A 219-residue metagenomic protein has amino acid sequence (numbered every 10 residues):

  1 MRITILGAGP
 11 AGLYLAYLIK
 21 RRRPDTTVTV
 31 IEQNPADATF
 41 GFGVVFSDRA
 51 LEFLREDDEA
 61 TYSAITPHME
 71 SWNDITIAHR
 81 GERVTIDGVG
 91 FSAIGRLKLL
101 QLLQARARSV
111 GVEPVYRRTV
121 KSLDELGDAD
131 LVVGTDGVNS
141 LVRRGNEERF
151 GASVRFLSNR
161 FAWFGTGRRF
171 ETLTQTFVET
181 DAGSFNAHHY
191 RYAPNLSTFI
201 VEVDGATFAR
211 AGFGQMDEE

Functional and structural regions predicted by a protein language model:
M1-A11: Beta1/beta-strand and adjacent pyrophosphate-binding region of the FAD-binding site in flavoprotein oxidoreductases
T4, T27-T29, E113: A structural signal for isolated positions on well-ordered beta-strands in alpha/beta enzyme cores
A11, A36, N139: Conserved Rossmann-like nucleotide-cofactor binding loop
Y14: Short alpha-helical segment within the catalytic ATP-binding CA
L18-G41: Glycine-rich FAD pyrophosphate-binding loop
R49-W163: Conserved N-terminal helical subregion
V84-V89, G95, V110, E171-E219: Conserved FAD/dinucleotide-binding core of flavoprotein oxidoreductases
R160-T172: Glycine-rich loop(s) and the adjacent beta-strand/alpha-helix scaffold that form part
